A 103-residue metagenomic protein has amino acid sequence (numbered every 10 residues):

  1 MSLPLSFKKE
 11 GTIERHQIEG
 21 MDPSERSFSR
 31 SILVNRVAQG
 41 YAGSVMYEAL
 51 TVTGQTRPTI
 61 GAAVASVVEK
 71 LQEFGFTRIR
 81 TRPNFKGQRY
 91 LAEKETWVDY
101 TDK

Functional and structural regions predicted by a protein language model:
M1-S27, R80-D102: Negatively charged, low-complexity tracts enriched in Asp/Glu with abundant Ser/Thr
E19, N35-Q39, T53, A65 (+1 more regions): N-terminal non-cleavable signal-anchor helices
S29-V52: Short aromatic-glycine-(Arg/Gly/Cys) micro-motifs in beta-strand/loop hairpins
S31, V37, P58, T81-P83 (+1 more regions): Positively charged, low-complexity intrinsically disordered regions
M46-A62, S66: A short, exposed loop/beta-hairpin motif centered on an aromatic-Gly-Thr core
V68-R82: Short arginine-rich
